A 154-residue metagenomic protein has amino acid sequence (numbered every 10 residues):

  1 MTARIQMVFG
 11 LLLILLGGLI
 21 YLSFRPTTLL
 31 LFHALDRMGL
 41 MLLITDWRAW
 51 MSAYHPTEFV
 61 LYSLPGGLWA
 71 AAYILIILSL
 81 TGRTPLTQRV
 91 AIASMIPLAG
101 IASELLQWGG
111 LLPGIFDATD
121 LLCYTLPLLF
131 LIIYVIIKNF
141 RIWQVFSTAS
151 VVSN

Functional and structural regions predicted by a protein language model:
M1-N154: Bulky hydrophobic segments
